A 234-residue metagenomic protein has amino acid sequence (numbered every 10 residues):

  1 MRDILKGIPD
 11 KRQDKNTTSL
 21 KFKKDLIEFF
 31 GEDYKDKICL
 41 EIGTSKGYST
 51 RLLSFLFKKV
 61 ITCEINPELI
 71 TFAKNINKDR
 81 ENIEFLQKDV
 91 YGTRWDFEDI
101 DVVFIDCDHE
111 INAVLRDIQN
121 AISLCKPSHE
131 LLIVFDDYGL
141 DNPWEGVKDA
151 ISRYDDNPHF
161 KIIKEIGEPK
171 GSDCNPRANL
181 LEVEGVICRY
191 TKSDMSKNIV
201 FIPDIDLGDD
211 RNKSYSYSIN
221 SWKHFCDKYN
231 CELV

Functional and structural regions predicted by a protein language model:
M1-D33: Class I SAM-dependent methyltransferase Rossmann-like catalytic core, especially the SAM/SAH-binding loop
N16-I27, S45, N66, A73 (+2 more regions): Catalytic phosphate/metal-binding cores of nucleic-acid and nucleotide-processing enzymes, i.e., regions that mediate
G31-L56, V60-I61, I65, A73-N75 (+1 more regions): N-terminal anchoring/stem segment of glycosyltransferases
L40-I42, C63, K88, I105-C107 (+1 more regions): Active-site flanking residues adjacent to catalytic metal/cofactor-binding acidic residues
E68-F97: S-adenosyl-L-methionine
N82-E84, L131, C231: Short, conserved active-site loop motifs that form the nucleotide-linked donor/cofactor pocket
E98-I105: Short SAM/SAH-binding signature in class I
I111-K192: C-terminal substrate-binding/active-site "lid" region of AdoMet-derived donor-dependent transferases
